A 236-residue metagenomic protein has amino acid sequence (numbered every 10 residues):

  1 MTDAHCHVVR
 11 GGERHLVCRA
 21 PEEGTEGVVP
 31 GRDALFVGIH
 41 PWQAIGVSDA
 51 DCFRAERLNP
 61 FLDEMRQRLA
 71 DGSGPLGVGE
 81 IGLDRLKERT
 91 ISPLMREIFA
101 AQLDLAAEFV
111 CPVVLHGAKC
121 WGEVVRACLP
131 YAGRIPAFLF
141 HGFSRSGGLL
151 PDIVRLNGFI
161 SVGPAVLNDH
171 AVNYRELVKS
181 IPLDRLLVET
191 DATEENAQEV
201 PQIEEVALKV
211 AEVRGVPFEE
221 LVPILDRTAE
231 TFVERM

Functional and structural regions predicted by a protein language model:
M1-M236: Mid-domain alpha/beta scaffold segments of enzyme catalytic cores
